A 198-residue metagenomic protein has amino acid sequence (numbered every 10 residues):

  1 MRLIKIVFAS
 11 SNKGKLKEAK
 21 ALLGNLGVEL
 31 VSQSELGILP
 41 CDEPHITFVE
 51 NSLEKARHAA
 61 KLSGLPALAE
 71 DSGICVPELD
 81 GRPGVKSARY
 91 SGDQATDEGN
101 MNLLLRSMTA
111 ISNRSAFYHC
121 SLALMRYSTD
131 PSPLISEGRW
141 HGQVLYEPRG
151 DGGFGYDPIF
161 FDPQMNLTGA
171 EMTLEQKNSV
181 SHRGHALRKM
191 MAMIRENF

Functional and structural regions predicted by a protein language model:
R2-V7, K13-F198: Anionic-ligand binding patches
